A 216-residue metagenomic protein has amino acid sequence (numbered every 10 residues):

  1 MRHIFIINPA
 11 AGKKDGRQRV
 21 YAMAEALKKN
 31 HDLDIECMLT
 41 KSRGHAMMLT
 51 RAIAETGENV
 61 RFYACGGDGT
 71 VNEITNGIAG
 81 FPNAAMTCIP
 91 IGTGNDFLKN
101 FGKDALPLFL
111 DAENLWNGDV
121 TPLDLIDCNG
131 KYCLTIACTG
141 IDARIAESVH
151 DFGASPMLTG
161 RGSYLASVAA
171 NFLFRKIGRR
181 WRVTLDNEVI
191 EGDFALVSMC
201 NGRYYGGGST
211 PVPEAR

Functional and structural regions predicted by a protein language model:
M1-F62, N72: ATP/NTP phosphate-donor binding region
N8, A46, D68, I126 (+2 more regions): A residue-level signal for conserved active-site and pocket-lining positions in enzyme catalytic cores
P9, C65-G67, I89-I91: Glycine-rich beta-strand-to-loop/alpha-helix junction loops that act as flexible
G16, E73-T75, L98-N100, G208-S209: Short glycine-/acidic-enriched loop or helix-start segments at secondary-structure transitions that form or flank
R17, L185-E191, T210-P211, R216: ATP/nucleoside-binding phosphotransfer catalytic cores, i.e., glycine-rich phosphate-binding loops
T40, G80-A195: Catalytic core of DAGKc-family lipid kinases
T70-P82: Short Gly/Thr/Asp-enriched flexible loops that form oxyanion-binding sites at enzyme active sites
C138, D142, S198-V212: Glycine-rich phosphate/pyrophosphate-binding beta-alpha loops
